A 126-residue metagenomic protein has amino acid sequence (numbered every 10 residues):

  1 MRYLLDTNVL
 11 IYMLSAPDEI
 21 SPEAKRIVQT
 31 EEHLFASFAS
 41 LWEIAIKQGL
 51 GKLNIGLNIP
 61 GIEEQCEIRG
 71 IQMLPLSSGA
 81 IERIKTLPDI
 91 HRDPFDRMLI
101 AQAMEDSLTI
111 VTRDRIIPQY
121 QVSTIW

Functional and structural regions predicted by a protein language model:
M1-A36, K52-E64, D106, R115-Q119: Short, well-structured N-terminal submotif of metal-dependent ribonuclease cores
D6, E43, D96, D114: Acidic active-site catalytic centers that drive phospho-/nucleotidyl reactions and related ester hydrolyses
D6-N8, I44, I84, A103: Generic structural signal for small/hydrophobic residues in well-ordered secondary structure, especially within
W42-E43, E63, I81, L99 (+1 more regions): Positions that flank functional sites
N54-P60, I68-R113: Active-site neighborhoods of divalent-metal-dependent phosphate/nucleic-acid chemistry enzymes
Q121-W126: Active-site regions of enzymes building and remodeling cell-envelope glycoconjugates
